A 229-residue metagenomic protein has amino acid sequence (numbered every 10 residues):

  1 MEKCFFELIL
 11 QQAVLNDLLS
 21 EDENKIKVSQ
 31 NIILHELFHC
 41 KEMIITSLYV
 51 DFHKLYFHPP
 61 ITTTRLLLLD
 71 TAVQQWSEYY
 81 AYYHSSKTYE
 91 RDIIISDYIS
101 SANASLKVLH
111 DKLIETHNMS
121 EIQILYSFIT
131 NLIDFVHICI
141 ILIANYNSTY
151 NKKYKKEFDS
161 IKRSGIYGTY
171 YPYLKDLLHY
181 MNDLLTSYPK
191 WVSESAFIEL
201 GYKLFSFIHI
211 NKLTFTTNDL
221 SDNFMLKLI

Functional and structural regions predicted by a protein language model:
M1-Q30, M43: Active-site scaffold of zinc-dependent metalloenzymes
K27-V28, M43-Q75: Post-HEXXH active-site segment of zinc metalloproteases
V28-S29, Y80, H84: Short, hydrophobic/aromatic alpha-helical segments in well-folded domains
I32, E36-I44: Catalytic glutamate of the conserved HExxH
I45, Y89-D92, N147: Long, hydrophobic, amphipathic alpha-helical segments used as structural scaffolds
W76, Y83-K112: Short helix/loop segments within enzyme catalytic domains that coordinate or immediately flank catalytic cofactors
I99-I229: Pan-zinc metallopeptidase signature
